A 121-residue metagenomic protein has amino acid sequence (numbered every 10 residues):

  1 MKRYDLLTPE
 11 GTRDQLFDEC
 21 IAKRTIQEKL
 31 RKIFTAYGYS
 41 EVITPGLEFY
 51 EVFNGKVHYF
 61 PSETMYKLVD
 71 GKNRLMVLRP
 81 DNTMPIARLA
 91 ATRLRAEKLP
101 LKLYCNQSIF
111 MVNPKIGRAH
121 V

Functional and structural regions predicted by a protein language model:
M1-H120: TRNA-recognition modules of translation machinery and tRNA-sensing kinases, especially anticodon-binding
